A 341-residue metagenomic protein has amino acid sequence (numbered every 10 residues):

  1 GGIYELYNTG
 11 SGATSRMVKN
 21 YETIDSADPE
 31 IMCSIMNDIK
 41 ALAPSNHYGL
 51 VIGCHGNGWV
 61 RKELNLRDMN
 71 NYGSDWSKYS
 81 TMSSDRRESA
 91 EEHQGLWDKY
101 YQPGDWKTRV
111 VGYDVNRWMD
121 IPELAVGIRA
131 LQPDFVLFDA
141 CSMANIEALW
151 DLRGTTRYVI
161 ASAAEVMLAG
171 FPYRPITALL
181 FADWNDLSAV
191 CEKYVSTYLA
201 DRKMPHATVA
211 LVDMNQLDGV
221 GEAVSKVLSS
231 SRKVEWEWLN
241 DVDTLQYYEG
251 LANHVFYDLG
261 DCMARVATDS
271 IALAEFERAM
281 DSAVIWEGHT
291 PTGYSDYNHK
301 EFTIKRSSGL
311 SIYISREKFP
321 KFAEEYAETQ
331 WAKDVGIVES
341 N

Functional and structural regions predicted by a protein language model:
G1-N46: N-terminal extension/subdomain marker
H47-G49, F135: Structural motif
V51-G53, S162: A cross-family glycoside hydrolase active-site/sugar-binding cleft signature
C54-W59, C141-N145: Gly/Ser/Thr-rich loops at beta-strand to alpha-helix junctions that form or flank small-molecule/cofactor-binding
V60-R61, L137: Generic hydrophobic/packing signal
R61-E63, A148-L149: Short Gly/Thr/Asp-enriched flexible loops that form oxyanion-binding sites at enzyme active sites
E63-K78: Aromatic- and acidic-residue-enriched segments that line the glycan-binding/catalytic groove of carbohydrate-active
S74-N341: Terminal, contiguous helix-loop blocks that mediate binding/assembly
